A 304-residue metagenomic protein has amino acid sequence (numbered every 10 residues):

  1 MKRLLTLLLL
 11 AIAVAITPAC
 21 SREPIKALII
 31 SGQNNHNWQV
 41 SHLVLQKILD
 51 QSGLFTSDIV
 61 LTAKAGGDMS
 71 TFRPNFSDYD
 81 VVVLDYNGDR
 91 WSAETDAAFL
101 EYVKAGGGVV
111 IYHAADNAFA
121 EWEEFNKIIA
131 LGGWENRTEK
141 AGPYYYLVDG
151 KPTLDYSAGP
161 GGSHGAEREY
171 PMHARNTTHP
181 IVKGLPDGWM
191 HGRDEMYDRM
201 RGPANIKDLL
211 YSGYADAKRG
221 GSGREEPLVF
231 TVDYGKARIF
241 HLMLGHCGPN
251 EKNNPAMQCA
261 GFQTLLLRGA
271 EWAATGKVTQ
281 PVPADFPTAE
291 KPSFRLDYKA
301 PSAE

Functional and structural regions predicted by a protein language model:
M1-L4: Positively charged n-region of N-terminal signal peptides that target proteins for export
T6-A15: Bacterial N-terminal signal peptides
S21-F119: Helical hinge/lid and interdomain linker segments adjacent to catalytic or ligand-binding clefts that mediate domain
R22-I25, Q51, P74, D216-E304: Extracellular ligand-binding/catalytic regions of CAZymes and related secreted enzymes and adhesion modules
N34-N35, D89, D116-A118, D187 (+3 more regions): Short, solvent-exposed loop/turn segments at secondary-structure junctions
Q46, L100, N126, V182 (+1 more regions): Non-transmembrane alpha-helical segments in soluble domains of secreted/periplasmic/extracellular proteins
D50, T56, D78, L147-R238: Catalytic beta-strand/loop cores that center a nucleophilic Ser/Cys/Thr and support acyl-enzyme chemistry
D89-P180: A glycine-rich, often tryptophan-bearing local segment used as a flexible ligand/cofactor-contacting loop or short
